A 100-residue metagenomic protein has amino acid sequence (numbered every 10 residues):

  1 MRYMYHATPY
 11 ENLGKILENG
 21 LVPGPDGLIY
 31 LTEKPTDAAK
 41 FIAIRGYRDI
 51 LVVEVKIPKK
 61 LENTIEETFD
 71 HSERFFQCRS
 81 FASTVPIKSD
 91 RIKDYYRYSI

Functional and structural regions predicted by a protein language model:
M1-G27, A43: ADP-ribose/NAD+-binding catalytic cleft of ART/PARP-like enzymes
Y3, I29-Y30, I50-V53: A broad, low-specificity signal marking well-ordered, structured residues that form hydrophobic/aromatic
H6-L13, E33, E54-K60: Short, flexible beta-strand-to-coil junctions
L17-E18, P35-R48: Short active-site loop/helix that positions an aromatic residue
P23-G24, G46-I100: Active-site and NAD+-binding cores of ADP-ribose-processing enzymes
G27-D37: Short, well-structured alpha-helical interface segments that form or flank functional binding sites
Y30-T32, I44, Q77: Generic ordered-secondary-structure signal
